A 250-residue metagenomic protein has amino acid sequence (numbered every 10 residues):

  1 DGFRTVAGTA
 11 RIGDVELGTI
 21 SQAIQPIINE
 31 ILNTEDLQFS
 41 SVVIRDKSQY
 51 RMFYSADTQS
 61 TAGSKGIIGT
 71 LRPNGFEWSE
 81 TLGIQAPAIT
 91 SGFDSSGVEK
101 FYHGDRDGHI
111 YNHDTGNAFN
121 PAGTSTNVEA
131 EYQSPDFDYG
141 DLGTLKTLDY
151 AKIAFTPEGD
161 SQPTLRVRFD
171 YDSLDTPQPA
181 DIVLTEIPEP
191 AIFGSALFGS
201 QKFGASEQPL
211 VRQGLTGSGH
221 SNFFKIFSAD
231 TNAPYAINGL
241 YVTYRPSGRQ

Functional and structural regions predicted by a protein language model:
D1-Q250: Beta-sheet repeat architectures centered on beta-propellers
